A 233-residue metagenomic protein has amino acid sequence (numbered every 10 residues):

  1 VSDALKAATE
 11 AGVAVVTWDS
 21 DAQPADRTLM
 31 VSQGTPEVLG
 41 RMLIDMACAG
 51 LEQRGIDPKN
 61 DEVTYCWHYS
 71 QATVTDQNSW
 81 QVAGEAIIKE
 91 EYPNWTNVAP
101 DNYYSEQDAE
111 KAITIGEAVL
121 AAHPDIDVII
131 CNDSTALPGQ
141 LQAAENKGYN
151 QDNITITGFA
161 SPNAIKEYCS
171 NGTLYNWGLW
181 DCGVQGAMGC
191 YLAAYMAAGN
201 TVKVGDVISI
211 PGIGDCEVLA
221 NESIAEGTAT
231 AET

Functional and structural regions predicted by a protein language model:
V1-T233: A residue-level marker of the well-folded mature domains of exported/periplasmic proteins
